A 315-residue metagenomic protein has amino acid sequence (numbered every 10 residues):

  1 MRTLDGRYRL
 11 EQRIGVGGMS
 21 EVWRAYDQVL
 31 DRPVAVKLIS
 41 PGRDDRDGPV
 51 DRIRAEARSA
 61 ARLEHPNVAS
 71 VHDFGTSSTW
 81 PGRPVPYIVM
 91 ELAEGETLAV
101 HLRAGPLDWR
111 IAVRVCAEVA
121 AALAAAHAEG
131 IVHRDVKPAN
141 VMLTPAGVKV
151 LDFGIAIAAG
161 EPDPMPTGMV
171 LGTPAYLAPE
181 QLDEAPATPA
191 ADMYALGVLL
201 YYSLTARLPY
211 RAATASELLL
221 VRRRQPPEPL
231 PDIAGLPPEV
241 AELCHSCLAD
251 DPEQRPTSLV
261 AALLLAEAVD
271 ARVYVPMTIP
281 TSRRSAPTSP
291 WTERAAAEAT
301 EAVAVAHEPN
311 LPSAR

Functional and structural regions predicted by a protein language model:
E11-G17, V22: Protein kinase glycine-rich loop
S40-R62: AlphaC helix of the eukaryotic protein kinase fold
F74: Activation-segment/catalytic-loop signature of the eukaryotic protein kinase fold
P81-T97, H101: Conserved short submotifs of the Hanks-type protein kinase catalytic core that shape the nucleotide-binding pocket
V115-C116: Activation segment signature within eukaryotic-like protein kinase domains
V119-I131: Protein kinase catalytic-loop region centered on the HRD/HxD motif
D192: Conserved catalytic-loop aspartate of Hanks-type protein kinases
